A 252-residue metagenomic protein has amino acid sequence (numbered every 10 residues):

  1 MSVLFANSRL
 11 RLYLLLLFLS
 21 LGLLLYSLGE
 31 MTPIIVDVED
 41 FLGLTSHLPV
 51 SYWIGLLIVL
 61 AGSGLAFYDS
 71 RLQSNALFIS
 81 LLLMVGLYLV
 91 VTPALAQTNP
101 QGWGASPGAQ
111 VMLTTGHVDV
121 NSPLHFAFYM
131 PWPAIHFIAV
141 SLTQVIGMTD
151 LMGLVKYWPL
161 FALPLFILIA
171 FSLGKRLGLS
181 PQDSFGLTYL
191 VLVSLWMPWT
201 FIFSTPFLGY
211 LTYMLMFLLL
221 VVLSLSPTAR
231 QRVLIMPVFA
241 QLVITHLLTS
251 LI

Functional and structural regions predicted by a protein language model:
M1-V91: Start-transfer (signal-anchor) and selected internal transmembrane alpha helices of multi-pass inner/ER membrane
D37-T45, L65, N75-F78, M84-T212: Active-site lumenal/periplasmic loops and adjacent helix-entry segments of GT-C-fold, multi-pass membrane
I54-S63, L165, T212-V221, I252: Hydrophobic cores of alpha-helical transmembrane segments in multi-pass inner/ER membrane proteins, independent
S70-L72, T149-D150, L179-S180, I244-T249: Transmembrane helix interruption/hinge and helix-loop junction motifs
K175-G178, Y213-Q231: Membrane-interface transmembrane helices that cradle and orient dolichyl/undecaprenyl
V193, L220-S224, L242-I244: Acidic, glycine-rich loop-and-beta core segments that form the ion-binding/anion-interacting portion of active sites
R232-S250: Membrane-interface alpha helices of multi-pass inner-membrane proteins
